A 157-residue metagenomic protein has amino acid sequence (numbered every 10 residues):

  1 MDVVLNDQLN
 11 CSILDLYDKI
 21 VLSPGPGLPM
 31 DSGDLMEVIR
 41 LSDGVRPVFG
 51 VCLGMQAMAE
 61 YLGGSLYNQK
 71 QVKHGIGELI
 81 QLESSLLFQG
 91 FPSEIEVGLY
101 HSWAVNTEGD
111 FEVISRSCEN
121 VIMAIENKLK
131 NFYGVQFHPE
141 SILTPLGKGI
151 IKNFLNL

Functional and structural regions predicted by a protein language model:
M1-L9: A short beta-strand-loop structural module common to alpha/beta enzyme folds
L9-Y17: Short amphipathic alpha-helix with an adjacent loop that forms part of the alpha/beta core around
Y17-Q89, I151: Cysteine-nucleophile active-site neighborhood
C52, H101, H138: Histidine-centered divalent metal-coordination motifs
G77-L79, I122-A124, G134: Conserved hydrophobic/aromatic beta-strand scaffold that supports enzyme active sites
L86-L129: Catalytic beta-strand/loop cores that center a nucleophilic Ser/Cys/Thr and support acyl-enzyme chemistry
V97, Y133-F137: Active-site-proximal beta-strand elements of phosphoester/diester hydrolases
I142-L157: Acyltransferase
